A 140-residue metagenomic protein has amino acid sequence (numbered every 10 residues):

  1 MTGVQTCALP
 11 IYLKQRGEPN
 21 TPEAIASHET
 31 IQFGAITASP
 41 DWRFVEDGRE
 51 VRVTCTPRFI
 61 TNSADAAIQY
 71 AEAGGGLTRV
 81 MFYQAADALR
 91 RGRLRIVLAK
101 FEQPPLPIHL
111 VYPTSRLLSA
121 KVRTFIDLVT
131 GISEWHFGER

Functional and structural regions predicted by a protein language model:
M1-L9: Short, small-residue-biased leader/transition segments that mark boundaries at the very start of proteins
Y12-N20, R116-A120: Short helix-loop capping/hinge motifs at secondary-structure junctions, enriched in acidic/polar residues
P22-F44: Short loop->beta-strand "edge-of-pocket" segments that line small-molecule binding or catalytic clefts across diverse
E23, I68-Q69, R123: Alpha-helical segments flanking ligand/cofactor-binding loops in enzyme cores
Q32, V53-S63, F101: Short beta-strand-to-loop elements that line the ligand-binding cleft of bilobed periplasmic-binding protein-like
D41-T54: Ligand-binding cleft/hinge of the Venus flytrap
I68-R93: A ligand-binding cleft/hinge motif common to bilobed small-molecule-binding domains
F82-R91, K100-R140: C-terminal effector-binding regulatory domain of bacterial HTH transcription factors
